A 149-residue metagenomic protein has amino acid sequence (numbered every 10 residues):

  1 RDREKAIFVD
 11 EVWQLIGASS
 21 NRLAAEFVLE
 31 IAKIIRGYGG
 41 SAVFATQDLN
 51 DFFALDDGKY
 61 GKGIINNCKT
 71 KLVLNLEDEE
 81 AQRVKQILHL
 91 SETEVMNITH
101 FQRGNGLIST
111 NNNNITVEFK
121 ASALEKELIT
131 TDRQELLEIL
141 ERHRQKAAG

Functional and structural regions predicted by a protein language model:
R1, T99-G149: Conserved P-loop NTPase motor module
R1-N97, A123: Conserved P-loop NTPase motor cores
